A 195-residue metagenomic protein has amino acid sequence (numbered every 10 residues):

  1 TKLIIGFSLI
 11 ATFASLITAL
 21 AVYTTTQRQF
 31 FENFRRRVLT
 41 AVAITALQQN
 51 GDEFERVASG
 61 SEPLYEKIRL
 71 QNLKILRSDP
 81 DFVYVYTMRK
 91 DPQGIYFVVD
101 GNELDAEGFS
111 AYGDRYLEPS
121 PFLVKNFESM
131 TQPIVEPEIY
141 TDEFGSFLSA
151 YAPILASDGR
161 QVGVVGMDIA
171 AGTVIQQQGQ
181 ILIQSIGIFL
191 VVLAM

Functional and structural regions predicted by a protein language model:
T1-I4, L9, F13-A14, E32-A41 (+1 more regions): N-terminal sensory and localization modules of signal-transduction and trafficking proteins
T1-T25, I186-M195: Extreme N-terminal signal-anchor transmembrane helix of membrane signaling/transducer proteins, especially in bacteria
V22-R56, L64-K67, I169: Membrane-proximal extracytoplasmic alpha-helices
Q49-G101: Extracytoplasmic/periplasmic helical hairpin of the input-sensing domain located between the first two N-terminal
N102-Y140: Extracytoplasmic/periplasmic sensor domains and loops in membrane signaling proteins
I134-V135, F144-P153: A short beta-strand signature within small-molecule sensing/ligand-binding domains used in signal transduction
A150-V174: Short, hydrophobic beta-strand elements of compact beta-sandwich sensory domains
I169-F189: Membrane-interface helix-start motif
